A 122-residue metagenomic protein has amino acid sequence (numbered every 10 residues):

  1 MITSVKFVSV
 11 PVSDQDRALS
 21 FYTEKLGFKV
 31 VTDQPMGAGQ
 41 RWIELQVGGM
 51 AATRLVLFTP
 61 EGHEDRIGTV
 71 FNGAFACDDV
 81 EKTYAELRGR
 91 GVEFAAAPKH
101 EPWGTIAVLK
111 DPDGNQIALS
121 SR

Functional and structural regions predicted by a protein language model:
M1-L19, V70-G73: N-terminal beta-strand motif that seeds the catalytic metal site of vicinal oxygen chelate
M1-T3, F7-V10, V31-Q34, R41 (+1 more regions): Vicinal oxygen chelate
S9-A52: Core segments of cupin and vicinal oxygen chelate
F21, E81-E86: Short amphipathic alpha-helices within nucleic acid-binding modules
G48, F58-P60, R122: Generic beta-structure capping elements
G48-T53, G62-E64, V80-K82: Short, charged/polar surface micro-motifs in flexible loops or helix N-caps
M50-L55, G114-I117: Short, charged/polar, Gly/Pro-enriched secondary-structure boundary elements
